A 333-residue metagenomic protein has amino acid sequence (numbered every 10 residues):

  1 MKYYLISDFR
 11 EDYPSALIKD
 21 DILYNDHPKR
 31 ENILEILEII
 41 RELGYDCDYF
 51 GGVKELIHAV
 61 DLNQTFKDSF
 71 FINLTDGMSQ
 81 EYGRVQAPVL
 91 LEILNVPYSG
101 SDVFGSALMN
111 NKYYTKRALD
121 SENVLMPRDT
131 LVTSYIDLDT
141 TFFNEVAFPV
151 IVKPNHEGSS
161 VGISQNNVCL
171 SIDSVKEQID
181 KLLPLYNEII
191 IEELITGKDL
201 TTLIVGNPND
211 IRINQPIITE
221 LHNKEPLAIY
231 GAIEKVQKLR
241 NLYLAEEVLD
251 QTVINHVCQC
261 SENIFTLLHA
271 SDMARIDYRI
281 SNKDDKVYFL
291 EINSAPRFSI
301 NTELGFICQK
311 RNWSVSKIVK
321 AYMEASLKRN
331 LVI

Functional and structural regions predicted by a protein language model:
M1-I6, L62-T65, A107-I190, T196: Active-site nucleotide/adenylate-binding loops and adjacent lid/helix of ATP-dependent enzymes
M1-P97, F104, Y135-T140, N330-I333: ATP-binding N-terminal substructure of ATP-dependent carboxylate-amine bond-forming enzymes
K19-N25, S164-V168, G305-I307: Short glycine-enriched, charge-decorated loop/helix-capping segments at active-site entrances that position
C47, P97-Y98, M126, V150 (+1 more regions): Hydrophobic beta-strand scaffold residues
L91, E193, L203-I204, F265-F298 (+1 more regions): Conserved metal-phosphate-binding beta-hairpin within the catalytic cores of diverse ATP-dependent phosphoryl-transfer
D120, V132, N166-S171, I204-N207 (+3 more regions): Short beta-strand-to-turn element immediately C-terminal to the catalytic PLP-Schiff-base lysine in fold type I
I172-T252, H256-Q259, V287-Y288: Phosphate-binding site of ATP-dependent enzymes
Y243-V248, T252, L267-L268, R275 (+2 more regions): Peripheral (often C-terminal) accessory segments that flank ATP-dependent C-N-forming ligase machineries
